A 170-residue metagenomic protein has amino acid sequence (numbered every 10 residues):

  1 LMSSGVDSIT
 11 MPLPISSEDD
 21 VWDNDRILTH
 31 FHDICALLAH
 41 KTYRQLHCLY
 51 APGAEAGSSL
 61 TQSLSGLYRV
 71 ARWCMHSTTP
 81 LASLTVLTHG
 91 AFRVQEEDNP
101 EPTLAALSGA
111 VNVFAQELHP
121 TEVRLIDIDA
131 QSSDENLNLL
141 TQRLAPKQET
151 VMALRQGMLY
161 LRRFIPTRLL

Functional and structural regions predicted by a protein language model:
L1: Glycine-rich adenosine-cofactor-binding loop
G5, T10-D19, Y50-P52, A56-L170: Glycine-rich nucleotide cofactor-binding loops and adjacent beta-alpha elements of adenine nucleotide/dinucleotide sites
D20-H40: Conserved Rossmann-fold cofactor-binding substructure of NAD(P)-dependent oxidoreductases
I34-P52: A glycine-rich helix->loop->beta "capping" turn within Rossmann-like NAD(P)(H)-dependent oxidoreductase domains
